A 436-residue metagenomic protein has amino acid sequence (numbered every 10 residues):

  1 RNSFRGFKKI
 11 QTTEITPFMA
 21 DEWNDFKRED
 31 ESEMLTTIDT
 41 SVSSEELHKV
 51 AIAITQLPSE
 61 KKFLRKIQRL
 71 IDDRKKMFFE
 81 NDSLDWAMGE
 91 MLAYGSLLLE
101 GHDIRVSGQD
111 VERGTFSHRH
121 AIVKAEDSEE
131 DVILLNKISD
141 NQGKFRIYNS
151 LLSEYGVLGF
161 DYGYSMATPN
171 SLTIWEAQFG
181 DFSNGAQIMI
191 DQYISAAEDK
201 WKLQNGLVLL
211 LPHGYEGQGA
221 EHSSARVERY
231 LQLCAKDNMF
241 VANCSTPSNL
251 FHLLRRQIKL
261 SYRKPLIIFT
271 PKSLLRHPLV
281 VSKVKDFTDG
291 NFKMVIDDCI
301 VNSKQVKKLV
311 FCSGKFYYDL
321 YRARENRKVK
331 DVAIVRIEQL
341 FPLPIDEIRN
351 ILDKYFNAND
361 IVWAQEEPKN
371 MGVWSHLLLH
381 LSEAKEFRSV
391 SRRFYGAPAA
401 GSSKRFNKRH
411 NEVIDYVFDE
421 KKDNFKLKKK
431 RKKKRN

Functional and structural regions predicted by a protein language model:
R1-N243, P247-N436: Flexible, glycine-rich loop/tail regions that form catalytic "lids" or insertion modules at the edges of active sites
